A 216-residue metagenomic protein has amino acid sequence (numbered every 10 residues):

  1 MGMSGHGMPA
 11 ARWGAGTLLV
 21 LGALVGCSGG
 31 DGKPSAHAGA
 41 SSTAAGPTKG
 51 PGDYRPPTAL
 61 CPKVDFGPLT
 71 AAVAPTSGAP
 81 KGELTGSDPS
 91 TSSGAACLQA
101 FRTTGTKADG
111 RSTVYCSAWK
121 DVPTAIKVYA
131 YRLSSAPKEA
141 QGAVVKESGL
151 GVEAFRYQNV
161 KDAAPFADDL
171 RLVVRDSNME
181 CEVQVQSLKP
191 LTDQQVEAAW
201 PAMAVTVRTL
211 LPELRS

Functional and structural regions predicted by a protein language model:
G2-M3, S216: Short, intrinsically disordered, low-complexity terminal/loop segments
M3-T17: Bacterial N-terminal signal peptides that target proteins for export
G16-L24: Bacterial N-terminal signal peptides
L24-D31: Bacterial signal peptide processing site
D31-S216: A small/polar (G/S/T-enriched), proline-flanked helix-loop surface module common in exported/cell-envelope proteins
